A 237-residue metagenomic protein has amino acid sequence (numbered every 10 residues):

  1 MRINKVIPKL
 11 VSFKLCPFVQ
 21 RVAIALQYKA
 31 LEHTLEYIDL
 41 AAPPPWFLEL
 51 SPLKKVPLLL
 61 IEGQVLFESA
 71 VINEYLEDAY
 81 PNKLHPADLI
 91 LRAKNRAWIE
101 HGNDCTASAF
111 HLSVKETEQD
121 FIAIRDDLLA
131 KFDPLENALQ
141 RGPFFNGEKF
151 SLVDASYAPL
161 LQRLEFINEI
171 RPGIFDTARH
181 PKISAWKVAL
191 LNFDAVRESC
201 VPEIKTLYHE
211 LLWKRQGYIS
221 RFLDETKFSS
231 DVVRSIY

Functional and structural regions predicted by a protein language model:
M1-F145, K149, Q216-G217, R221-Y237: GST-like domain detector, emphasizing the conserved glutathione-binding G-site in the N-terminal thioredoxin-like
P8, A30-E32, L164-P172: Short helix-capping/linker segments at secondary-structure and domain boundaries
R21, A97, H101, P134 (+3 more regions): Alpha-helical scaffold segments in carbohydrate-active enzymes
T106, F110, R163, N168-E169 (+1 more regions): Short amphipathic alpha-helical interaction/hinge segments
N137-E148, R171, F193-C200: Surface-exposed helix-capping loop/turn segments at secondary-structure junctions
G147-R171, A178-S184: GST superfamily/GST-like fold recognition
A158, Q162, L212-F222: Alpha-helical membrane-embedding segments and immediately adjacent membrane-interface amphipathic helices
P172-W213: A contiguous, mid-protein "functional segment" used to position or interact with cofactors/ions or partner subunits
